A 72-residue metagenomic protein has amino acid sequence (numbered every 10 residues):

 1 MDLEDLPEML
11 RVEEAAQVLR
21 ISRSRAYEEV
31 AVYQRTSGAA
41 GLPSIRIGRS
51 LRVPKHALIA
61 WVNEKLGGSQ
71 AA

Functional and structural regions predicted by a protein language model:
M1-E8: A detector for short, charged/polar N-terminal pre-domain segments
D5, E13-Q17: N-terminal acidic leader/helix
L10-R11, I21: An amphipathic alpha-helix/helix-turn recognition signal
V12-E13, I45: Residues within the helices of the helix-turn-helix
E14, R25, A57-L58: Short, well-ordered alpha-helical scaffold segment located in the soluble/lumenal catalytic or ligand-binding core
V18-L51: Major-groove DNA-recognition helix of helix-turn-helix-type DNA-binding domains
K55-A72: A short, Lys/Arg-enriched interface patch at domain edges and termini
